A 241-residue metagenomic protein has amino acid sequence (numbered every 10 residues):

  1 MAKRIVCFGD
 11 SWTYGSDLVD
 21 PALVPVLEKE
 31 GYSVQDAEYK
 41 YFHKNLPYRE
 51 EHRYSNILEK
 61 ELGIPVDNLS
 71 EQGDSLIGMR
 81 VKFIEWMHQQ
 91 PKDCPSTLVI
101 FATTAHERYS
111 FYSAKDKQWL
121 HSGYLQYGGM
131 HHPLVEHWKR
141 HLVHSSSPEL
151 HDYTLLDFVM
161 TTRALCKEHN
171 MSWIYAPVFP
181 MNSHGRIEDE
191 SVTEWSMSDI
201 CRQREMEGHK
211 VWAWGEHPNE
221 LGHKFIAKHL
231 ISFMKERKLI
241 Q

Functional and structural regions predicted by a protein language model:
M1-G78, F225: Serine-esterase "nucleophile elbow" of acetyl-processing enzymes
E50, M79, T154, F158: Short, glycine/acidic-rich beta->alpha junctions
L76-W86: Outer-membrane beta-barrel proteins
I84-Q241: Alpha-helical cap/lid subdomain in secreted, periplasmic, or secretory-pathway luminal O-acyl-processing enzymes
